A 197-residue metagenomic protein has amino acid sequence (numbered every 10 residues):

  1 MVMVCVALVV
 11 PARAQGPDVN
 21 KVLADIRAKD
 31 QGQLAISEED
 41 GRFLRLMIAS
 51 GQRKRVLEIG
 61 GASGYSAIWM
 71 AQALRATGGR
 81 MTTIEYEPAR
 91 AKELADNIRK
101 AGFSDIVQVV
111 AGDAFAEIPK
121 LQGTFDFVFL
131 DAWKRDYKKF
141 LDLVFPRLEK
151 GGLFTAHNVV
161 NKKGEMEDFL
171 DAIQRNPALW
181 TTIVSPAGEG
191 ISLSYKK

Functional and structural regions predicted by a protein language model:
M1-V9: Bacterial N-terminal signal peptides
V10-F129, K134-K197: A short alpha-helical cap/connector motif
